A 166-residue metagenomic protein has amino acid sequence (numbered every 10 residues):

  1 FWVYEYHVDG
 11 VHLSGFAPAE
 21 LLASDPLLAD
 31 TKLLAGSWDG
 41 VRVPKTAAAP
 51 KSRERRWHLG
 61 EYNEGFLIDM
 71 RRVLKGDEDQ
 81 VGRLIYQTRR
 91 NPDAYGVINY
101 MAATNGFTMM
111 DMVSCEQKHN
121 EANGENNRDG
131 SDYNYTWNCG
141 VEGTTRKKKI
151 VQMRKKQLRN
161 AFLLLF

Functional and structural regions predicted by a protein language model:
F1-A17: Active-site groove signature of glycoside hydrolases
H7, A19, A23-F166: Conserved alpha/beta catalytic core and glycan-binding cleft of carbohydrate-active enzymes
